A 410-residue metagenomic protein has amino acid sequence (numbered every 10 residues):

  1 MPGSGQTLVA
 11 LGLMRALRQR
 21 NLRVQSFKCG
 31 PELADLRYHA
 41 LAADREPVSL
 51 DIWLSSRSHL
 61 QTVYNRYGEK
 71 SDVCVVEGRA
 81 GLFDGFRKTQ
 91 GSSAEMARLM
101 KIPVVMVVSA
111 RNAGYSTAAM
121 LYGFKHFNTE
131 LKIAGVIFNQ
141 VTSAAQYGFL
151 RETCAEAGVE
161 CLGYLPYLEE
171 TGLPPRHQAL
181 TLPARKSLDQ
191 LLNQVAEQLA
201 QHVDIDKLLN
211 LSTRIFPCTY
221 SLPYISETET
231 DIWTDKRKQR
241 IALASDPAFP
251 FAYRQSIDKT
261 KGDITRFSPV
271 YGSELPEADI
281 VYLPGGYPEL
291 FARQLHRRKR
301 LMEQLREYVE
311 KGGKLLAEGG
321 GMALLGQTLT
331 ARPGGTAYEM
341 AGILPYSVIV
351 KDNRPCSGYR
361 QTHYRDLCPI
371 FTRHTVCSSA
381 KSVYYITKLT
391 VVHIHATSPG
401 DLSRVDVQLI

Functional and structural regions predicted by a protein language model:
M1-M100, V108-G135, A144-G148: ATP-dependent carboxylate-amine ligase catalytic core
N21-Q25, K238-R240, M340: Residues that mark the start of a beta-strand
K28-C29, E160-E169, D263-V270: Beta-strand->loop->alpha-helix junctions that form or flank phosphate-binding loops in nucleotide-handling enzymes
A40, A97, H202-I205, W233-R237 (+4 more regions): C-terminal and late-domain segments of enzyme folds
V75-E77, V105, I137, A242 (+1 more regions): Structural motif
Y115-W233: Internal gly/pro-rich beta-alpha loop/helix module that stabilizes soluble enzyme cofactors or their anionic handles
W233, R237-R297, E303-Y308: Phosphate-binding active sites in nucleotide-utilizing proteins
P288-P369: Cysteine-nucleophile active-site neighborhood
